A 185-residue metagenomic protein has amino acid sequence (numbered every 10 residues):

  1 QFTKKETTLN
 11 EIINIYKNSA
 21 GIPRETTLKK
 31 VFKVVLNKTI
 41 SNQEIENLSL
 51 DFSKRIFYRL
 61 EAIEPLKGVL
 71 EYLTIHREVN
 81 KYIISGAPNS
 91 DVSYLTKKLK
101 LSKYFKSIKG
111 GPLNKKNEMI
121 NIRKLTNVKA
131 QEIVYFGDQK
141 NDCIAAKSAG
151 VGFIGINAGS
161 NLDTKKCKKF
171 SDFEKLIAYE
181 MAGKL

Functional and structural regions predicted by a protein language model:
Q1-P65: N-terminal helical cap/lid subdomain that shapes the substrate entry/recognition surface in HAD-like hydrolases
Y16-K17, Y58, K81, I108 (+2 more regions): Generic anion/oxyanion-binding catalytic loop in active/binding sites
N18-A20, S85, P112: Active-site nucleophile and cofactor-binding loops and adjacent substrate-binding regions of central metabolic enzymes
T27-K30, D51, E71, N121 (+1 more regions): Alpha-helical elements of Rossmann-like donor-binding domains used by nucleotide-donor carbohydrate transfer enzymes
V34, I75-H76, L125, K129: Alpha-helix C-cap/termination motif
Q43, N89, S93-L185: Asp-based, Mg2+/Mn2+-dependent phosphohydrolase catalytic module
K54-I83, N89, S93-T96, K116-M119: Short, acidic loop-to-helix structural element flanking the phosphoryl-transfer center in phosphate-processing enzymes
